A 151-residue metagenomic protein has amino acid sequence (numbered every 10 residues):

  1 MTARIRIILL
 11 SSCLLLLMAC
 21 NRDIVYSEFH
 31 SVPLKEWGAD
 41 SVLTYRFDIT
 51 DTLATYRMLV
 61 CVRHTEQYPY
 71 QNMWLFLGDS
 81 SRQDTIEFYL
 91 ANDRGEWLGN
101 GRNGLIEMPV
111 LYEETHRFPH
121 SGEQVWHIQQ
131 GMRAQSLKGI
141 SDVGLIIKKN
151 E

Functional and structural regions predicted by a protein language model:
M1-L9: Bacterial N-terminal signal peptides that target proteins for export
L16-A19: C-terminal motif of bacterial Sec signal peptides marking the signal peptidase cleavage site
N21-I24: Bacterial signal peptide processing site
D40-Y70: Post-signal-peptide N-terminal segment of Sec-exported extracytoplasmic proteins
S41, T52, L77-S80, T85: Coil residues (strongly favoring Ser/Thr
V60-H64, H127-A134: Short beta-strand-plus-loop segments that form exposed binding edges in beta-rich domains
F76-D79, M132-E151: Exposed low-complexity, polar/acidic, P/S/T/G-rich flexible segments that act as propeptides, protease-susceptible
I86-P119: An anionic, turn-rich surface loop/hairpin at beta-sheet edges that serves as a generic interaction/coordination patch
